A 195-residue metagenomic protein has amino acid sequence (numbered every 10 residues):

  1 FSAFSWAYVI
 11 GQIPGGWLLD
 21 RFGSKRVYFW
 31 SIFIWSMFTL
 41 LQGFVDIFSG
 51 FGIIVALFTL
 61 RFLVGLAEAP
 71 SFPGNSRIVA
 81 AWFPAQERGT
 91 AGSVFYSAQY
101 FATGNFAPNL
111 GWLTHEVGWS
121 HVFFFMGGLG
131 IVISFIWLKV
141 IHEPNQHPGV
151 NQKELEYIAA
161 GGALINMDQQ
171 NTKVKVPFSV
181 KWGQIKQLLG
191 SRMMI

Functional and structural regions predicted by a protein language model:
S2-W17: Central cavity-lining transmembrane alpha-helices of secondary-active solute carriers, predominantly the Major
G16-W17, R21, W112: Membrane-interface helix termini in secondary transporters
R21-F33: Cytoplasmic membrane-interface "Motif A"-like loop-to-helix N-cap segments of 12-TM Major Facilitator Superfamily
F33-G50: C-terminal ends and interior cores of transmembrane alpha-helices in multi-pass membrane transporters/permeases
I53, S179-I195: Juxtamembrane cytosolic amphipathic helices that cap and anchor the N-termini of specific transmembrane helices
A56-Y100: Cytoplasmic helix-loop-helix junction between adjacent transmembrane helices in 12-TM secondary transporters
F95, Q99-P148: Helix-loop-helix hairpin linking two adjacent transmembrane segments in secondary transporters
H142-G183: Flexible cytoplasmic inter-helical loops of multi-pass small-molecule transporters
